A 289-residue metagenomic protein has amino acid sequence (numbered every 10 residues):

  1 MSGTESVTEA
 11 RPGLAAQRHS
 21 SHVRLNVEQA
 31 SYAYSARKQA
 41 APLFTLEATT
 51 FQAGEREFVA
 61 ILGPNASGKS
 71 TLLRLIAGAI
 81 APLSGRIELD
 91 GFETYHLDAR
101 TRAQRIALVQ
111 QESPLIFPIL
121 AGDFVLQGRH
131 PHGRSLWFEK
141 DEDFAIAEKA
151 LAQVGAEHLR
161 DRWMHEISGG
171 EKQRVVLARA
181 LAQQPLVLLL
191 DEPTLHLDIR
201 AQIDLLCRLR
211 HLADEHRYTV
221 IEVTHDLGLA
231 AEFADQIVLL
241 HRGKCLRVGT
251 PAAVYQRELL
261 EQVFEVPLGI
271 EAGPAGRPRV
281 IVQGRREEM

Functional and structural regions predicted by a protein language model:
L62-P64: The feature captures the beta-strand-to-loop junction immediately N-terminal to the Walker
A77: Helix-to-loop junction immediately C-terminal to a conserved catalytic motif
G85-E93, R102: Conserved ABC transporter NBD signature motif
W137-F138, W163-I167, E171: Conserved ABC ATPase signature
Q184: Conserved catalytic motifs of ABC-family nucleotide-binding domains
L188-E192: Catalytic Walker B motif of ABC-type/P-loop ATPase nucleotide-binding domains
V263-M289: ABC ATPase nucleotide-binding domains
